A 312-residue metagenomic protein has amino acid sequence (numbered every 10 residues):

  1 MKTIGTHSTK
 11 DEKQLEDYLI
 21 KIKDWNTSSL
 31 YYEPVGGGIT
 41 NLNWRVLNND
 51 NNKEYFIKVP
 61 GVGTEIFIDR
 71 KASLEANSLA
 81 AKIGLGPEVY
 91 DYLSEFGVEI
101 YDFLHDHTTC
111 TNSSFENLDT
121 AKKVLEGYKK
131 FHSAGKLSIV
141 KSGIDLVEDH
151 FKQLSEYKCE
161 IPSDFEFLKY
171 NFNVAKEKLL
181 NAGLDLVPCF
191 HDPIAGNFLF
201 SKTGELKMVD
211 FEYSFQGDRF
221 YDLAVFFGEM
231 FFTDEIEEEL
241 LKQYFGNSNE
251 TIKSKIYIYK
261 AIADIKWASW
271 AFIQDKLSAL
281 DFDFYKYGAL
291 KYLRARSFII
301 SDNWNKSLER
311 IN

Functional and structural regions predicted by a protein language model:
T3, W270-N312: ATP/Mg2+ or Mg2+-diphosphate-binding catalytic cores that bind nucleotide phosphates or diphosphates via glycine-rich
S8-N26, Y31, S133-H191, S201-T203: An alpha-helical support segment within catalytic cores of ATP-dependent transferases
K23, G84, Y128-K136, L179 (+5 more regions): A general structural signal marking secondary-structure boundaries and capping sites
E33-D145, C159-E166: ATP-binding pocket architecture of kinase catalytic cores
G36-I57, K176-L223: Active-site acidic catalytic loop and adjacent metal/ATP-binding pocket of ATP-dependent phosphoryl transfer enzymes
T120-K123, D164-N171, A175, D281-A295: Extended, well-ordered alpha-helical scaffold segments
F220-E250, A261-L280, R294: Active-site activation/catalytic loop segments of kinase-like enzymes and analogous catalytic loops in related
